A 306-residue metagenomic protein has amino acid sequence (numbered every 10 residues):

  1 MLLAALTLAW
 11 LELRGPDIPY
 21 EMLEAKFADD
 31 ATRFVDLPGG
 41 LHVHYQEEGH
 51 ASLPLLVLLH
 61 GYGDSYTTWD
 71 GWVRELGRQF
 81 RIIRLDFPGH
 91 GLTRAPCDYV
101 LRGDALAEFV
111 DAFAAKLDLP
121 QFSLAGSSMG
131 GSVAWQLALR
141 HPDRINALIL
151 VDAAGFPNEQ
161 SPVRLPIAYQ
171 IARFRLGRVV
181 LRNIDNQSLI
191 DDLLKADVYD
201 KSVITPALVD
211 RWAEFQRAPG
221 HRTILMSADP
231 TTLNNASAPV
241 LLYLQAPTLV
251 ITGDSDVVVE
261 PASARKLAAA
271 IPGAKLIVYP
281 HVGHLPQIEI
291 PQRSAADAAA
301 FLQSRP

Functional and structural regions predicted by a protein language model:
M1-P54, Q79-F80, P120, Q303-P306: Alpha/beta-hydrolase fold catalytic core
G15-P16, M22-L23, S161-L165, L181-L242: Conserved alpha/beta-hydrolase catalytic His-Asp/Glu region
P38-G39, Q46-E48, F87-A125: Active-site loop/oxyanion-hole signature of alpha/beta-hydrolase fold enzymes
E48-L92: Conserved HGGG/HGGXW glycine-rich cap/lid loop of the alpha/beta-hydrolase fold
L139, L148-R178: Flexible "cap/lid" loop of the alpha/beta hydrolase fold
L244, V250-T252: Short beta-strand/loop motif that positions the catalytic acidic residue of the alpha/beta-hydrolase fold
S255-V259: Acidic catalytic loop of the alpha/beta-hydrolase fold
A274-P306: Catalytic active-site module of serine/aspartate enzymes centered on a nucleophile-bearing elbow/loop
